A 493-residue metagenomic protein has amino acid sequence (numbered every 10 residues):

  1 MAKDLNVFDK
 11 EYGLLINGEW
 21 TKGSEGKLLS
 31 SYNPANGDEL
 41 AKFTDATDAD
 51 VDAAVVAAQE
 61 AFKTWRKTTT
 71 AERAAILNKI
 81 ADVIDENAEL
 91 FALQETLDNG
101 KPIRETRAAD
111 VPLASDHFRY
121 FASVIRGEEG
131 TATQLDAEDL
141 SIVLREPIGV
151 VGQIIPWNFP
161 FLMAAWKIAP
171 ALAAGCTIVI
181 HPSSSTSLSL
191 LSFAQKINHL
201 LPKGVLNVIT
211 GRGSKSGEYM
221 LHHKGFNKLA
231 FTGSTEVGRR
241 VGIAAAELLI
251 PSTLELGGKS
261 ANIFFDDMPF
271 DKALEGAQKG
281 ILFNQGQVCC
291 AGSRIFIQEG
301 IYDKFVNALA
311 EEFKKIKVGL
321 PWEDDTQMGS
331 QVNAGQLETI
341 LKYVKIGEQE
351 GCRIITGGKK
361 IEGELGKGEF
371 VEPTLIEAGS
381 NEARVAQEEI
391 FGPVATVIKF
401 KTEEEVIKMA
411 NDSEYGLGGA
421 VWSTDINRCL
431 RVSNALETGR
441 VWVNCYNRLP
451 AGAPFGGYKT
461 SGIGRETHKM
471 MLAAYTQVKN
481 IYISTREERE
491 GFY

Functional and structural regions predicted by a protein language model:
M1-P34: Hydrophobic face of amphipathic alpha-helices that form TPR/SEL1-like repeat modules and related alpha-solenoid
N36-K42, I263, K317, Q349 (+1 more regions): Conserved C-terminal structural/oligomerization subdomain of aldehyde/semialdehyde dehydrogenase
G37, R73, E95, F118 (+9 more regions): Residue-level signal for inorganic ion chemistry
D38-E128, E138: Glycine-rich loop-to-alpha-helix module at the N-terminal edge of alpha/beta enzyme cores
E39-A46, E60-K67, Q153, N262-F265 (+5 more regions): Short, well-ordered beta-strand elements within core beta-sheets of diverse protein domains
F62, R66, A81-A88, A92 (+19 more regions): Structural signal for hydrophobic packing residues in well-ordered secondary-structure cores of soluble enzyme domains
E129-K272, F400: Rossmann-like NAD(P) dinucleotide-binding subdomain of oxidoreductase/dehydrogenase enzymes
E236-S380, V443, E490-F492: ALDH superfamily catalytic-core signature
